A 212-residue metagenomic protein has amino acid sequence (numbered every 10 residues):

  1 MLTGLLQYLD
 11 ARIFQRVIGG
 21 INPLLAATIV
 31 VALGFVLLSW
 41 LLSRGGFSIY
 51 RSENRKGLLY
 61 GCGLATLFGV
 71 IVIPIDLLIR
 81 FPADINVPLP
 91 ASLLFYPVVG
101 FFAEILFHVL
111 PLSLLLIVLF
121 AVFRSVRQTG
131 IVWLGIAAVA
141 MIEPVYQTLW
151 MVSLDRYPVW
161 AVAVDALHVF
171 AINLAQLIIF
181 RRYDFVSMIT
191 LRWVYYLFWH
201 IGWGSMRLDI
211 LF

Functional and structural regions predicted by a protein language model:
M1-G4, G63-F68, G135-I142: Alpha-helical transmembrane segments
M1-L37: Alpha-helical transmembrane segments in multi-pass membrane proteins
G4, V70-P74, L110, L174: Transmembrane alpha-helix boundary/anchor motif
G4-I13, P74-A83, V145-R156: Juxtamembrane "helix-exit" motif on the non-cytosolic side of transmembrane helices
R16-I18, R44-G100, L116-V126: Juxtamembrane helix-loop-helix connectors linking adjacent transmembrane helices in multi-pass membrane enzymes
I21, L25, I29-L33, G45 (+3 more regions): Membrane-targeting and insertion segments and their boundary/processing signals
G34-R44, P111-L114: Membrane-water interface of transmembrane alpha-helices
P90-F212: Transmembrane helix-loop-helix hairpins at the membrane interface of multi-pass integral membrane proteins
